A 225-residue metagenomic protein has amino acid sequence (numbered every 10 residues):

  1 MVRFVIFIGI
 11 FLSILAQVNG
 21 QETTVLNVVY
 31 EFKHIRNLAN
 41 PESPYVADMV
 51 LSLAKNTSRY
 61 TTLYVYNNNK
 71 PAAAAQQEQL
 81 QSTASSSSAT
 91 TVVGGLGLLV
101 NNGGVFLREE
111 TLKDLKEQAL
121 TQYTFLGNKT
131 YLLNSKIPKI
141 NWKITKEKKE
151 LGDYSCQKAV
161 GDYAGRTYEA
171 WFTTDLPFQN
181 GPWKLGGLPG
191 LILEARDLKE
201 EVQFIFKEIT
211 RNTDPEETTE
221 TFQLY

Functional and structural regions predicted by a protein language model:
M1-L26: Bacterial Sec-dependent N-terminal signal peptides
V2-I10, A75, T91, T167: N-terminal functional modules and adjacent low-complexity/disordered segments of proteins
L15, T61, G187-G190: Glycine-centered flexibility motif
V18-N141, T145-K148, S155, E169 (+1 more regions): Extracellular or lumenal secretory-pathway regions
L151-G152, Y163: Structural motif
Q157-T221: Gly/Pro-enriched, hydrophobic low-complexity segments that function as extracytoplasmic propeptides/linkers
